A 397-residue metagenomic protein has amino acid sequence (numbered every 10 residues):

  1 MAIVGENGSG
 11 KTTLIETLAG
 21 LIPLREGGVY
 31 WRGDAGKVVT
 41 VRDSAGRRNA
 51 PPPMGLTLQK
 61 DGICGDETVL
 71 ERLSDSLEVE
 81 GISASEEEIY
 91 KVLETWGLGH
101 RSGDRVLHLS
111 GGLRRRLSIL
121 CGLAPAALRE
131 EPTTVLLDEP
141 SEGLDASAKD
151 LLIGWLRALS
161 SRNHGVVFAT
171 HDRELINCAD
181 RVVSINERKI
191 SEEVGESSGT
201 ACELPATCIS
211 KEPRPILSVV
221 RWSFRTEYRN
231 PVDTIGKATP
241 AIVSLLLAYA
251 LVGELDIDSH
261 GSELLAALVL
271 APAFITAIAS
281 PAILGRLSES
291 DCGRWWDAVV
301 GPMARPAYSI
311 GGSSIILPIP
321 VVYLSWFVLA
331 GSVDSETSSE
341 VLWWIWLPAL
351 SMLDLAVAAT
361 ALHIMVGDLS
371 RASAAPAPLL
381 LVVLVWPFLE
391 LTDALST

Functional and structural regions predicted by a protein language model:
M1-E6: The feature captures the beta-strand-to-loop junction immediately N-terminal to the Walker
A19: Helix-to-loop junction immediately C-terminal to a conserved catalytic motif
G27-D43, R48-A50: Conserved ABC transporter NBD signature motif
K60, G65-G81: Q-loop/switch helix immediately C-terminal to the Walker
S74, A84-R101: Conserved ABC ATPase "signature" region
R105-R114: Conserved ABC ATPase signature
D138, D145: ABC-family nucleotide-binding domains
A248, V252, E263-G285: Long, hydrophobic alpha-helical segments
